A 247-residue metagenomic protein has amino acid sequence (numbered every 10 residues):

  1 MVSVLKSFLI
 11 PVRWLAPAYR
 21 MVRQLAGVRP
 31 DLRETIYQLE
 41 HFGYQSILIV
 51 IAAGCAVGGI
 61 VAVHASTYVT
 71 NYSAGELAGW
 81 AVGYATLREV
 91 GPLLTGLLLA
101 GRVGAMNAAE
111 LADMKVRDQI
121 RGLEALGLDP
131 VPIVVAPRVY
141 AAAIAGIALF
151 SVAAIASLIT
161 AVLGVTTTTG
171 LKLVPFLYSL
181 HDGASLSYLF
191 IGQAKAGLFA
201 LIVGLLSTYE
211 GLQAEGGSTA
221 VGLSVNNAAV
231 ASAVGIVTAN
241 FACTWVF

Functional and structural regions predicted by a protein language model:
M1-T35, E210-G211, E215: Short, membrane-interfacial amphipathic segments enriched in basic
G27-A52, V230: Membrane-interface helix starts
F42-L94, L98: Active-site cofactor/substrate anionic-group-binding motifs, chiefly glycine- and Lys/Arg-rich phosphate-binding loops
H64-L87, A154-G197, L205-V225, V246-F247: Membrane-interfacial helix-loop-helix connectors in multipass membrane proteins
A78-R121, L206: Hydrophobic alpha-helical transmembrane segments of multi-pass membrane transport proteins
L111-A136, S218-V221: Short cytoplasmic-facing helical segments at TM-TM junctions of multi-pass membrane proteins
D129-F150, S224, A228: Start (N-cap) of specific transmembrane helices in multi-pass transporter permeases
A239-F247: Juxtamembrane boundary at the C-terminal end of a transmembrane helix
